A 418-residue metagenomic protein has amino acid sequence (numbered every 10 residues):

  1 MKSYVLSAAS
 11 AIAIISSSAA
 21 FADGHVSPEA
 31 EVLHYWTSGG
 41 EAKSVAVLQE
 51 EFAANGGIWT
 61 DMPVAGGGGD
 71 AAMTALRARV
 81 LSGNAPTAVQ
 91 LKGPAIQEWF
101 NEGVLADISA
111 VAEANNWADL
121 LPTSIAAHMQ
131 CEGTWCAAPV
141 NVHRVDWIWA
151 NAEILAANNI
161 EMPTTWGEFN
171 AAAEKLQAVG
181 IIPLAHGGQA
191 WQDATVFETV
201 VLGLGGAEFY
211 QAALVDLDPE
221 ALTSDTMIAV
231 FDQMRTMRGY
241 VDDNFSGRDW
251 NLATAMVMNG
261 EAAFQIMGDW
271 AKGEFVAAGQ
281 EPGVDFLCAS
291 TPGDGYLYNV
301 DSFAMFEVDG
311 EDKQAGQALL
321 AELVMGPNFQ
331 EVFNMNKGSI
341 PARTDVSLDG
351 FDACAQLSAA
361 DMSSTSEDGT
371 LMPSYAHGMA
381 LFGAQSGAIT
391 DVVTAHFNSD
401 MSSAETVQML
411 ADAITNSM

Functional and structural regions predicted by a protein language model:
A9, A22-E98, E102-V104, A114-N116 (+4 more regions): Conserved N-terminal structural module of periplasmic/extracytoplasmic solute-binding proteins
Y35, V196, D232-D312: Extracytoplasmic/periplasmic substrate-binding proteins
G39, L105, A110, N259 (+2 more regions): Mature extracytoplasmic/periplasmic domains
E50, A54-N55, S82, N158 (+3 more regions): Extracytoplasmic/periplasmic substrate-recognition and gating elements
P94-D146, N170, V196-E198: Hinge/lid segment of periplasmic solute-binding proteins
T134-V140, D146, N170-P219, A262: Extracytoplasmic/periplasmic solute-binding protein
P139, L297, A342-V346, A359-M418: C-terminal capping/gating helix-and-loop segments adjacent to ligand/active sites or protein-protein/ligand interfaces
A173-L176, V215-S246: Glycine-centered hinge/linker elements that transmit conformational signals in sensory and ligand-binding systems
